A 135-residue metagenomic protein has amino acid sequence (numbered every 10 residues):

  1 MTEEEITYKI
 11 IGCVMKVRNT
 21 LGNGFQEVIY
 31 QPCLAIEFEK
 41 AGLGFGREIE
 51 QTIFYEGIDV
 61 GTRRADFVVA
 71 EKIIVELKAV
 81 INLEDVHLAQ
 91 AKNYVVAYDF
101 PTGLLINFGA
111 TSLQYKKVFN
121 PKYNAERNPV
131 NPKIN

Functional and structural regions predicted by a protein language model:
M1-G44, L113, F119-N135: Solvent-exposed, charged helical/coil patches that constitute nucleic-acid or partner-interaction surfaces
G22, F45, A65-L83, Y94: Conserved catalytic cores of phosphodiester-cleaving nucleases, focusing on short active-site segments
E39-G57: A short acidic/basic microdomain associated with nuclease active sites
Y55-D59, Q114-Y115: Short, solvent-exposed polar/charged micro-motifs at secondary-structure junctions
G61-T62, L88: Structural motif corresponding to alpha-helix initiation and N-cap regions
R63-A65, L113: Change "...and in nucleic-acid phosphodiester-cleaving endonucleases..." to "...and in nucleic-acid processing enzymes
K78-P132: Nucleic-acid nuclease catalytic cores
